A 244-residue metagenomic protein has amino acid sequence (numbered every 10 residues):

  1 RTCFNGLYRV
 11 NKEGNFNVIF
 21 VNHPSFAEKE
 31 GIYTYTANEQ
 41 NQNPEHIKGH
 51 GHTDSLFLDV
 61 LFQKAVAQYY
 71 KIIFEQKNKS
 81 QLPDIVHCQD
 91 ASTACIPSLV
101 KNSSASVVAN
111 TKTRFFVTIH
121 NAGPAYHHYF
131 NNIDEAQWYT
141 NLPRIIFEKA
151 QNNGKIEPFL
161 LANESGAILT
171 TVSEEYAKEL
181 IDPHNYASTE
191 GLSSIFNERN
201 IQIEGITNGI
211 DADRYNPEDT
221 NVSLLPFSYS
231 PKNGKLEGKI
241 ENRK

Functional and structural regions predicted by a protein language model:
R1-K244: Catalytic cores of carbohydrate-active enzymes across secretory and cytosolic contexts
